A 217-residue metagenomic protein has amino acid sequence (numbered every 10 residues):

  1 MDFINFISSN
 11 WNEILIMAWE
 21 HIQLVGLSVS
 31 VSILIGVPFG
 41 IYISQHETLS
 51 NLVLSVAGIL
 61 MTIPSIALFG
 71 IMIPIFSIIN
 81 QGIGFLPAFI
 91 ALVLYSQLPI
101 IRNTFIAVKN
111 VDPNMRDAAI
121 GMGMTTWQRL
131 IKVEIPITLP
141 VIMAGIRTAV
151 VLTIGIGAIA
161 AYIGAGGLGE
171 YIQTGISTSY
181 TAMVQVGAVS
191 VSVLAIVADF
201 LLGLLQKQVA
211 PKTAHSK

Functional and structural regions predicted by a protein language model:
S8, N12-Q23, V53-M61, I73 (+5 more regions): Alpha-helical membrane-interface segments at transmembrane helix boundaries
I14-Y42: Transmembrane alpha-helix signature in integral membrane proteins
I16-L24, I71-P99, M183, G187: Loop-to-helix entry region at the N-terminal start of transmembrane alpha-helices in multi-pass membrane transporters
F39-M72, R102-I106: Cytoplasmic-entry segments and transmembrane alpha-helices of multi-pass inner-membrane transporters
P74-I75, I156-Q185, V189-V191, S216-K217: Glycine-rich helix-loop "coupling/hinge" segments at transmembrane-helix boundaries in multipass transporters
I90, K109, Q128, Q185-K217: C-terminal transmembrane helix and the adjacent membrane-cytosol boundary/short C-terminal tail of inner/organellar
N103-I142, I172: Short cytoplasmic-facing helical segments at TM-TM junctions of multi-pass membrane proteins
W127-I159, V191: Transmembrane alpha-helices
